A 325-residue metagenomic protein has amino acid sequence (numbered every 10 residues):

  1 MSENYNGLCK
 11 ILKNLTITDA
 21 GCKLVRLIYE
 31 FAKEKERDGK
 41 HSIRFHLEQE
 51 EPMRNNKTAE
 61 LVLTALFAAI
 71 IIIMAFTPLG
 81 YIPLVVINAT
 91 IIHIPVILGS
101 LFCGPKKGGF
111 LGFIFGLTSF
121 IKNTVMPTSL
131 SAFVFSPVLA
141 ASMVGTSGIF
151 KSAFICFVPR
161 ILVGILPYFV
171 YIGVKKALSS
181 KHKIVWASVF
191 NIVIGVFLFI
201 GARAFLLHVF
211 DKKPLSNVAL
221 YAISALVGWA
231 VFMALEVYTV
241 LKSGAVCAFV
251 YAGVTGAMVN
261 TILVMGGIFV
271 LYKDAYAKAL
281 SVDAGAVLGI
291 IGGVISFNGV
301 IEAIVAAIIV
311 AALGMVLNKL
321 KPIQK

Functional and structural regions predicted by a protein language model:
E3-L12, G21-K325: Loop-helix junctions at membrane interfaces
I17-D19: N-terminal compositionally biased, intrinsically disordered segments and leader/signal-like regions
